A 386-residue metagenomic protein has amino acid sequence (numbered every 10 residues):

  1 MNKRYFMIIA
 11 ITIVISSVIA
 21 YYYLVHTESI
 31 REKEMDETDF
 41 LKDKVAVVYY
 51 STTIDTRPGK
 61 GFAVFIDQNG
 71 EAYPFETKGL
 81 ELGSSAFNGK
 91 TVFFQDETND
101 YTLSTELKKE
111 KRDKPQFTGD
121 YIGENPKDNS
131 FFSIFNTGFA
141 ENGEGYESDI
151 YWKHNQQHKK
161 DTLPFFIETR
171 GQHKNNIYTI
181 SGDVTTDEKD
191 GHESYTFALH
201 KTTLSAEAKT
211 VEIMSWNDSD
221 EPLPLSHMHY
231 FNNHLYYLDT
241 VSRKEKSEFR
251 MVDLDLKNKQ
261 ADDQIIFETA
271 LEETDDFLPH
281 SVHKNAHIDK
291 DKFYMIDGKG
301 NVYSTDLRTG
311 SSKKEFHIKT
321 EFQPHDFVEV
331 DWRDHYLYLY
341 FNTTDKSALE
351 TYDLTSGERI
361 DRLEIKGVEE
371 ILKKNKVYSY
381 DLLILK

Functional and structural regions predicted by a protein language model:
M1-F131, G143, L385: N-terminal "mature head" segments of proteins
V18-Y23, E32-S51, S104-T105, D255-K386: Hydrophilic extracytoplasmic domains
S29-D39, E76-K90, Q116-N129, D161-N176 (+4 more regions): Repeated scaffold domains used in trafficking and secretory/extracellular systems, primarily beta-propellers
D39-R57, L82-T102, I122-E144, R170-H192 (+3 more regions): Short beta-strand elements that form the blades of beta-propeller/WD-repeat-like and other beta-sheet-rich scaffold
G61-Q68, T102-E106, Y151-K153, H200-L204 (+3 more regions): Hydrophobic/aromatic beta-strand positions that recur at structurally equivalent sites within the blades
G70-E71, K108-E110, N155-H158, S205-E207 (+3 more regions): Short coil/turn linkers that define WD40 beta-propeller blade boundaries
G145-Y146, Y195, L223, P324-F327 (+1 more regions): Short, surface-exposed coil-to-beta transition loops
L163-P324: Acidic, serine/threonine- and glycine-rich low-complexity intrinsically disordered segments that serve as flexible
